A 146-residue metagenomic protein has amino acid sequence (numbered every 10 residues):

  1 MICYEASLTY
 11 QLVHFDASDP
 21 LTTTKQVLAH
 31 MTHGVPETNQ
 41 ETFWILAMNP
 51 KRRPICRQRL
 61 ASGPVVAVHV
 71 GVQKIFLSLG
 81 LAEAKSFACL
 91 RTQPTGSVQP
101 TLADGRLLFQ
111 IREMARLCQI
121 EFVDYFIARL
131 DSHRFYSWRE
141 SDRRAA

Functional and structural regions predicted by a protein language model:
M1-A17, L21, K25-Q26, A47 (+3 more regions): Active-site-proximal loop/helix of nucleotide/amide-processing enzymes and allied scaffolds
M31-G34: Short, P/G- and charge-enriched loop/turn segments at secondary-structure junctions
P36-N39: Short loop/turn motifs at secondary-structure junctions and domain boundaries
T42-I45: Short glycine-rich loop/turn motifs
